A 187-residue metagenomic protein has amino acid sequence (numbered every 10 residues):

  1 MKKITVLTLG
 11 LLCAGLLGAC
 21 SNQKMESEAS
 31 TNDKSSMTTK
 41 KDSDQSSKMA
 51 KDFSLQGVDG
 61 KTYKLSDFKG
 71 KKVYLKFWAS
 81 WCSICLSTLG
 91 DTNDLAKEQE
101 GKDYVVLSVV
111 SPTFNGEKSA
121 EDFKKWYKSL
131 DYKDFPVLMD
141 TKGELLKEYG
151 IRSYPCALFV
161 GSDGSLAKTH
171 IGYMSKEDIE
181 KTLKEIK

Functional and structural regions predicted by a protein language model:
M1-I4: Positively charged n-region of N-terminal signal peptides that target proteins for export
L16-A19: C-terminal motif of bacterial Sec signal peptides marking the signal peptidase cleavage site
S21-Q23: Bacterial signal peptide processing site
M25, A29-L65: N-terminal "domain-start" segment that seeds a small globular fold
F77-D94: Conserved redox-active cysteine motifs that mediate thiol-disulfide chemistry, especially di-cysteine Cys-X(1-2)-Cys
D103-K118, D134-K142: Thiol-based oxidoreductase modules, predominantly thioredoxin-like and allied folds used for disulfide exchange
F123-V160: Short, internal strand/loop/helix patches that form the active-site neighborhood or redox-interaction surface
F159-K187: Thiol-/selenol-based redox modules, centered on thioredoxin-like and closely related oxidoreductase domains
